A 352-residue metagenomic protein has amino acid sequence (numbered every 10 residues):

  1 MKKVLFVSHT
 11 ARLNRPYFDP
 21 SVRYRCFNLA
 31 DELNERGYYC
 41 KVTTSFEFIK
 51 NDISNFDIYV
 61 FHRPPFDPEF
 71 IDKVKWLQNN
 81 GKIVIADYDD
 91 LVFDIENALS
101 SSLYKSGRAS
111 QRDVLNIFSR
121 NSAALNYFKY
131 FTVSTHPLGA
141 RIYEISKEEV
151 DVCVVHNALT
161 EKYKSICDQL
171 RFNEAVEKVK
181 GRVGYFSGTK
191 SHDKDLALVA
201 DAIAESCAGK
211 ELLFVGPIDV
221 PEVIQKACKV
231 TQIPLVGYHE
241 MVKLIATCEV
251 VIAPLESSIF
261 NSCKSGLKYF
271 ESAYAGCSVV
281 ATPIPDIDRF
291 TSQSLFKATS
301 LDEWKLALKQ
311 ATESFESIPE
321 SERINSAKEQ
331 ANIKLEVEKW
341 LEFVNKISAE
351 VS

Functional and structural regions predicted by a protein language model:
M1-F61, P65: N-terminal pre-catalytic "stem/leader" segment of glycosyltransferase-like enzymes
S8-E32, N157-K226, T231-A246: Conserved catalytic-core segment of nucleotide-activated headgroup transferases in glycan assembly
R12, P16-Y17, A86-F118, K162-D168 (+2 more regions): Acceptor-binding helix/loop patch of EC 2.4 sugar-transfer enzymes, predominantly nucleotide-sugar-dependent
K75-W76, R108-F131: Membrane-proximal helix-turn-helix segments that form the acceptor-binding/catalytic region of lipid-linked
Y127-F172: Donor nucleotide-sugar binding/catalytic pocket of nucleotide-sugar-dependent glycosyltransferases
D168-L170, E313-S348: A charged, aromatic-enriched C-terminal amphipathic alpha-helix characteristic of glycosyltransferases across folds
K190-K194, Y238-H239, K243-L244, E249 (+2 more regions): Nucleotide-sugar-dependent
D288-Q310: Change "using UDP/GDP/dTDP sugars" to "using nucleotide sugars
